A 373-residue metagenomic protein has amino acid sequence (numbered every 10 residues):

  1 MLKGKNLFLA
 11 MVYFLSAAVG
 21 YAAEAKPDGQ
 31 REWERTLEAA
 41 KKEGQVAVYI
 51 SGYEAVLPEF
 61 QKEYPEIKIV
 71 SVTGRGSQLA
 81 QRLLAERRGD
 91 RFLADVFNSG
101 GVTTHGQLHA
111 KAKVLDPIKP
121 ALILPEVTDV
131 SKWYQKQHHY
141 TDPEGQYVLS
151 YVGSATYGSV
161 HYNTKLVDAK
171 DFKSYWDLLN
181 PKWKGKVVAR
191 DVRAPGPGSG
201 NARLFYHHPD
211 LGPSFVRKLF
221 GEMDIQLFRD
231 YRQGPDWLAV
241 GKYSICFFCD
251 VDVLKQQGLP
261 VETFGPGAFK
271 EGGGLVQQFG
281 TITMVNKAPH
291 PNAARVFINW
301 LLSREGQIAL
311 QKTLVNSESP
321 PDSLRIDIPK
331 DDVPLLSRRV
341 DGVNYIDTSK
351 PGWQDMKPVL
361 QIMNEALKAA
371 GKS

Functional and structural regions predicted by a protein language model:
M1-E43, K372-S373: Short, low-complexity disordered leader/linker segments with a strong preference for bacterial N-terminal type II
A25, G29, V340-S373: Conserved C-terminal helix/tail region of periplasmic/extracytoplasmic solute-binding proteins
Q30-K41, Q45-K68: Short, polar/charged alpha-helical segment
E43-V46, P65-I67, F92-D95, W183-V187 (+3 more regions): Loop/turn elements at helix/coil->beta-strand transitions in domains of secreted/extracellular proteins
A47-P58, V70-L84, F92-V240: Extracytoplasmic ligand-binding site segments that recognize negatively charged/polar headgroups
T103-Q107, A239, Y243-F264: A ligand-binding cleft/hinge motif common to bilobed small-molecule-binding domains
V216-G221, L227-F228, L259-A288, L324 (+1 more regions): Periplasmic-binding protein-like
G280-N344: Mature extracytoplasmic/periplasmic domains
